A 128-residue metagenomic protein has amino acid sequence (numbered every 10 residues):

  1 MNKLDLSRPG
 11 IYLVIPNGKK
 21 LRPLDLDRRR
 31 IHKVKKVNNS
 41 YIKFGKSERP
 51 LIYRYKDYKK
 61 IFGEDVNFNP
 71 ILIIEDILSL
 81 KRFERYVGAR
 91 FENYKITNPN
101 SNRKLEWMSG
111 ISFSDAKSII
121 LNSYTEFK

Functional and structural regions predicted by a protein language model:
M1-K128: Non-catalytic accessory segments flanking enzymatic or RNA/DNA-binding domains
